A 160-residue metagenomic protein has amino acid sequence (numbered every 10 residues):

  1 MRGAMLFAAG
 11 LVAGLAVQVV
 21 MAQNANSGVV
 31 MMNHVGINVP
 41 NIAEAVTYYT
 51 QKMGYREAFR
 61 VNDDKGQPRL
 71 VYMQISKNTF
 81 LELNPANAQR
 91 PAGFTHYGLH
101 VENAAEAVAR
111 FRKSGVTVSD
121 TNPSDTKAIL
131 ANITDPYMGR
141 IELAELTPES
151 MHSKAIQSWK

Functional and structural regions predicted by a protein language model:
G3-A4, Q23-G28, V61, Y72 (+2 more regions): Vicinal oxygen chelate
F7-Q18: Bacterial N-terminal signal peptides
N26-V30, G36-F80, K113, K127-N132: Core segments of cupin and vicinal oxygen chelate
M32-H34, F94-H96: Eukaryotic phosphotyrosine signaling hubs
N38, G98-H100: Short hydrophobic/aromatic beta-strand micro-patches that form the beta-sheet surface supporting nucleotide- or nucleic
T47, A104-R110: Short amphipathic alpha-helices within nucleic acid-binding modules
N78-E82, M138-I141: Short, charged/polar, Gly/Pro-enriched secondary-structure boundary elements
